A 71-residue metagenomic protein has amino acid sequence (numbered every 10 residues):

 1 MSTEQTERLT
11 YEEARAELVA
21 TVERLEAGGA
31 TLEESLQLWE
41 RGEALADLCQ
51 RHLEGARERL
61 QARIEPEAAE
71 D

Functional and structural regions predicted by a protein language model:
M1-E4: N-terminal acidic, proline/glycine-rich, low-complexity intrinsically disordered segments
E7-E67: Amphipathic, hydrophobic secondary-structure cores in small proteins
A69-D71: Amphipathic heptad-repeat alpha-helical coiled-coil/stalk segments that mediate oligomerization, filament/stalk
